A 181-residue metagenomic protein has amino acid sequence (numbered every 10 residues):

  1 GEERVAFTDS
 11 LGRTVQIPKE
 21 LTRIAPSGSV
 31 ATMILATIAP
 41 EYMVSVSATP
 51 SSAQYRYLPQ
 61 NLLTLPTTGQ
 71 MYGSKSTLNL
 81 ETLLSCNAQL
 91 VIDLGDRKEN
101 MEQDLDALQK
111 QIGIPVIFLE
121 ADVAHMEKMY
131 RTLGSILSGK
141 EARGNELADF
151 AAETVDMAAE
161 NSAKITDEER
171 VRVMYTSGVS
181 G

Functional and structural regions predicted by a protein language model:
G1-E20: Short, low-complexity disordered leader/linker segments with a strong preference for bacterial N-terminal type II
R4, T14, Q103-G181: Extracytoplasmic substrate-binding proteins
L11, K19-L21, A39, S47-P50 (+2 more regions): A mature extracytoplasmic/lumenal domain signature
G12, K19-Y42, I165-T176: A short, flexible N-terminal coil/short beta segment enriched in small residues
T14-I17, T64-N79, P115-M126: A structural signal for short loop-to-beta-strand junctions that line the ligand-binding cleft of periplasmic/secreted
A25-S27, V44-S47, L90-L94, V116-E120 (+1 more regions): Structural recognition of the beta-strand scaffold that forms the well-ordered cores of secreted hydrolase catalytic
A31-C86, L90-R97: A short, structured surface patch at a secondary-structure boundary
